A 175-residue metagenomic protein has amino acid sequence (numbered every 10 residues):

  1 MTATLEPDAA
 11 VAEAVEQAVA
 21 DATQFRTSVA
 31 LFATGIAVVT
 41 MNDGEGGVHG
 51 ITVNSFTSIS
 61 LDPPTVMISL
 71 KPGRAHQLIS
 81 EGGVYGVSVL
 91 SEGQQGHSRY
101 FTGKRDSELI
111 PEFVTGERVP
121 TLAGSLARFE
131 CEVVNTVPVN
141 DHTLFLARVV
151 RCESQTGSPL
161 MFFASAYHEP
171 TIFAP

Functional and structural regions predicted by a protein language model:
T2-P175: Basic, polyanion-binding surface patches
